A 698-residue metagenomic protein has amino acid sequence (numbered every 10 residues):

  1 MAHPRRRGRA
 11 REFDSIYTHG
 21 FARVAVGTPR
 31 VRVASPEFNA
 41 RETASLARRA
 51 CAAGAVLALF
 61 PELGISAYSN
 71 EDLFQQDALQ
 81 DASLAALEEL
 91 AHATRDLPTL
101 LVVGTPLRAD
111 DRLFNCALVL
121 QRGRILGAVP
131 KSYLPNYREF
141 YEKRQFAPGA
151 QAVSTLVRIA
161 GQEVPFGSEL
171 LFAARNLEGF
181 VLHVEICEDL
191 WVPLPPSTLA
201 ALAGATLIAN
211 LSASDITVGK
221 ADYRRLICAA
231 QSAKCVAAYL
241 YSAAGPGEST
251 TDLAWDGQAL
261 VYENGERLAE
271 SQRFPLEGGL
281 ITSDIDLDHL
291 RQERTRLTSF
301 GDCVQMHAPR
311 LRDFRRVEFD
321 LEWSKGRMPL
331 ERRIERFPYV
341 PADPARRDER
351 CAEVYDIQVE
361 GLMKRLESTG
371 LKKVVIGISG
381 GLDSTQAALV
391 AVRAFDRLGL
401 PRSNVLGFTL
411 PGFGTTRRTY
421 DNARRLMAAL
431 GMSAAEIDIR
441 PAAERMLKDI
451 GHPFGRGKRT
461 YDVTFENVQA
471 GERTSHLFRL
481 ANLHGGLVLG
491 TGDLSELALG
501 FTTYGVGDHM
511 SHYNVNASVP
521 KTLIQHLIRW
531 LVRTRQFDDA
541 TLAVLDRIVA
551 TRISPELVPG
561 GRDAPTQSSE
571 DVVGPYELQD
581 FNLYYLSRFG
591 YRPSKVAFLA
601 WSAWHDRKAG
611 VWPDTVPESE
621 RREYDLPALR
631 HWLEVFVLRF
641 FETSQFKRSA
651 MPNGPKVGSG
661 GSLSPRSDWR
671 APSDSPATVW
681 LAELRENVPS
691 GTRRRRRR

Functional and structural regions predicted by a protein language model:
M1-G377, L389, R393-R402, R697: Enzyme catalytic cores with a strong preference for nitrogen-chemistry domains
E178-F180, C235-A237, P246-S249, E270-S271 (+2 more regions): ATP/NTP-dependent adenylation/nucleotidyl-transfer catalytic domains that generate, transfer, or process NMP-activated
